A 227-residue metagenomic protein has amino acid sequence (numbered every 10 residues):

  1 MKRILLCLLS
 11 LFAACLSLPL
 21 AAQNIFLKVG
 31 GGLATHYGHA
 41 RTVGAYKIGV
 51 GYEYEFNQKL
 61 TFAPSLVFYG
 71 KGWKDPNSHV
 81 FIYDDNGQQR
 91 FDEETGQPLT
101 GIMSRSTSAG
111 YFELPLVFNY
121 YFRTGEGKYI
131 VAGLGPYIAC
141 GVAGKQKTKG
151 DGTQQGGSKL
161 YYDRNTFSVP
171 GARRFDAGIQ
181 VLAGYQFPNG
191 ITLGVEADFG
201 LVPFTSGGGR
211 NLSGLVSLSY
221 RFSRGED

Functional and structural regions predicted by a protein language model:
M1-L27, L218, F222: Bacterial Sec-dependent N-terminal signal peptides
A21-Y52, Y121, Y129, R221-D227: Short glycine/proline- and aromatic-enriched beta-strand/turn motifs that initiate or cap beta-hairpins
I25, K59-F62, I130, N189-V195 (+1 more regions): Repeated loop/turn-to-beta-strand initiation elements of outer-membrane beta-barrel proteins
G31-G38, K71-W73, Y121-R123, G141-A143 (+2 more regions): Sequence/structural signature of outer-membrane beta-barrel proteins
G31-L33, I48-Y54, Q58, L66-F68 (+5 more regions): Residues on the lipid-exposed face of transmembrane beta-strands in outer-membrane beta-barrel proteins
H36-R41, K71-G110, G141-D176, Q180: Extracellular/periplasm-exposed beta-strand and loop segments of Gram-negative cell-envelope proteins, dominated by
T42-Y46, S108-L114, K128, F175-I179 (+1 more regions): Residues that define the transmembrane beta-barrel architecture of outer-membrane proteins
L201, G207-D227: Long hydrophobic alpha-helical segments typical of transmembrane helices together with their membrane-interfacial
